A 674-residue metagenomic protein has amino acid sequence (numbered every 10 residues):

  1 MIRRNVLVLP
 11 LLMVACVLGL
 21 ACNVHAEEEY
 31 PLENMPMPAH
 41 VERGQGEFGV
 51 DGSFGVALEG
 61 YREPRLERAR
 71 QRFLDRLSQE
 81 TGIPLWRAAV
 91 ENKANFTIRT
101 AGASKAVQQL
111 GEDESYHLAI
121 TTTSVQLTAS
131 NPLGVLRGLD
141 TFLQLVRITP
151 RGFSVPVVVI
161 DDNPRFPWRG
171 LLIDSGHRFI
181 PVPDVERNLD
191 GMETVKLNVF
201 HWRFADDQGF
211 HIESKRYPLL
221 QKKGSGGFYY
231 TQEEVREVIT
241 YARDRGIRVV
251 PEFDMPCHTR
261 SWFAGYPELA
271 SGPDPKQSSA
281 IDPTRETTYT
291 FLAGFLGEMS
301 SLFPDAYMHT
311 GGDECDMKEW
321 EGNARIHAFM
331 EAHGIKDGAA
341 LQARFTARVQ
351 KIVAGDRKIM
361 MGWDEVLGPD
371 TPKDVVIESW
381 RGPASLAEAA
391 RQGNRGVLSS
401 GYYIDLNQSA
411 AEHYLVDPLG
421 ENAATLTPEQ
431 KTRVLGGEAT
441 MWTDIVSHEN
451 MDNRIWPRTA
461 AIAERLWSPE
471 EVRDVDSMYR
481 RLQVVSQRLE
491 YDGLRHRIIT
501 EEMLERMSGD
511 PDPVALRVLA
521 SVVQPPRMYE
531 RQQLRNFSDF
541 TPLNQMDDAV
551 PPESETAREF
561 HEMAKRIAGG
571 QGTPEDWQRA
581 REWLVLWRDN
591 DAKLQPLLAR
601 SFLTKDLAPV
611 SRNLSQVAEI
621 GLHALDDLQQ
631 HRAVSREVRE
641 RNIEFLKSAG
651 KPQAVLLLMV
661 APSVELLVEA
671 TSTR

Functional and structural regions predicted by a protein language model:
M1-L11: Bacterial N-terminal signal peptides that target proteins for export
L9-G19: Bacterial N-terminal signal peptides
A21-A26: Boundary at the C-terminal end of the N-terminal hydrophobic targeting segment
E27-F166, L466-P469, R473-V475, R480-R488 (+1 more regions): Contiguous, structured surface segment used for ligand recognition
K105-Y307, N323, R348, I352 (+1 more regions): Feature activates predominantly on carbohydrate-active enzymes
S278-K373, W380-G382: Active-site neighborhood of glycoside hydrolase catalytic domains
G362, L367-K373, W380-R495, E562-G569 (+2 more regions): Conserved alpha/beta catalytic core and glycan-binding cleft of carbohydrate-active enzymes
V446, L466-R674: C-terminal functional modules
